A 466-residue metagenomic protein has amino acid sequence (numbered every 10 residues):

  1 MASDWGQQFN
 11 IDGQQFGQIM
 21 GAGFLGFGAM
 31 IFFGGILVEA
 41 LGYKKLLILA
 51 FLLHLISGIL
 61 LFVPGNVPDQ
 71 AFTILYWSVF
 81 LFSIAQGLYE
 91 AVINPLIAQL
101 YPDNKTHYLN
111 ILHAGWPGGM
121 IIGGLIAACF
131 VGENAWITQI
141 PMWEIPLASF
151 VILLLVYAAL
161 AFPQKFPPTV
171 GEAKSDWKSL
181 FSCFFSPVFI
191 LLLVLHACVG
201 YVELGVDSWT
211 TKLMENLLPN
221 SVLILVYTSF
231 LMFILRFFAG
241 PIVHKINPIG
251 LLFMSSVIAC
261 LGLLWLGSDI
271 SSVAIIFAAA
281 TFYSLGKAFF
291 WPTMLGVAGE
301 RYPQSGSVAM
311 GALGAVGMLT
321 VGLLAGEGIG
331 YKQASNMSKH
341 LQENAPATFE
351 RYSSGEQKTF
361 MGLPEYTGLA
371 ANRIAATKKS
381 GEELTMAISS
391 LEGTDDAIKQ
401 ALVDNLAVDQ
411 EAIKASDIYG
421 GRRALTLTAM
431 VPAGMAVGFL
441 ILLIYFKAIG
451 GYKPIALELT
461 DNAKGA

Functional and structural regions predicted by a protein language model:
A2, S182-M232, G322-K332: Extracytoplasmic gate region of multi-pass secondary transporters
I11-A22, N110, N216-L231, A274-A278 (+1 more regions): Loop-to-transmembrane helix entry
G21-I36, V226-A239: Central cavity-lining transmembrane alpha-helices of secondary-active solute carriers, predominantly the Major
L52-D69, I258-S271: C-terminal ends and interior cores of transmembrane alpha-helices in multi-pass membrane transporters/permeases
S57, Q70-Y89, I275-F289: Hydrophobic core of transmembrane alpha-helices in multi-pass small-molecule transporters, especially MFS/SLC-type
D103-N104, Y108-K165, T169: Helix-loop-helix hairpin linking two adjacent transmembrane segments in secondary transporters
E327-A429, A466: Low-complexity, proline/glycine-enriched hydrophobic segments characteristic of transmembrane helices
